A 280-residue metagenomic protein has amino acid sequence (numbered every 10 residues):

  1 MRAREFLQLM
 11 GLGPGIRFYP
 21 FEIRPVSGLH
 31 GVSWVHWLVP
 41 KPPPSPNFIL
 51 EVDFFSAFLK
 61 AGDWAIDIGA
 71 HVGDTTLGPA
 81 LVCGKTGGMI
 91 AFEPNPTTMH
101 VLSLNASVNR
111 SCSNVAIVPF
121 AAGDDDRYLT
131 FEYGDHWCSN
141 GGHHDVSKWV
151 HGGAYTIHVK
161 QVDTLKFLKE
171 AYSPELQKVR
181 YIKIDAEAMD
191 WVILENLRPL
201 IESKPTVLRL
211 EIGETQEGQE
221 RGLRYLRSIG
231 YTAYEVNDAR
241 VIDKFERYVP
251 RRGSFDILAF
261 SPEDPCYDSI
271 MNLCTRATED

Functional and structural regions predicted by a protein language model:
M1-N114, G152-H158, K169-Q177, E235-D280: S-adenosyl-L-methionine
W37, V118-F120, V162, E211 (+1 more regions): Conserved beta-strand termini and adjacent loop/short-helix elements that scaffold enzyme active sites in alpha/beta
P43-I66, Y128-T130, D145-K204, T215-E220 (+2 more regions): Short internal loop-to-helix segment that lines adenine-nucleotide cofactor pockets
A70-V72, P96, A122-D124, A186-A188 (+1 more regions): Short, glycine/acidic-enriched loop or turn micro-motifs at the edges of active sites
S103-F167: S-adenosyl-L-methionine
P205-L210: Proline-aspartate-enriched helix->loop->beta-strand connector
L223-V241: A SAM-dependent methyltransferase catalytic signature shared across enzymes that methylate proteins
